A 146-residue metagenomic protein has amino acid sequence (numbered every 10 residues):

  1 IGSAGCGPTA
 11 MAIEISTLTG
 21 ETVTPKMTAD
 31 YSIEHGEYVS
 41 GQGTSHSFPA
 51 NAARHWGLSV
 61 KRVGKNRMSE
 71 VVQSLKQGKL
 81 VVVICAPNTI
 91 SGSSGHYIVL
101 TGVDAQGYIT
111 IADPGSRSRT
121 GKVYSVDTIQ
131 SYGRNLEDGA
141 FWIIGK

Functional and structural regions predicted by a protein language model:
I1-R62: Cysteine-nucleophile protease catalytic domains, especially the papain-like/related folds used in DUB/UBL proteases
C6, L80-S118: Catalytic nucleophile-His microenvironment captured as a short glycine-rich beta-strand/loop that brackets
H55-K61, Q77-V81, A105-Y108, E137-D138: Loop/turn elements at helix/coil->beta-strand transitions in domains of secreted/extracellular proteins
V63-K65, P114: Conserved beta-strand termini and adjacent loop/short-helix elements that scaffold enzyme active sites in alpha/beta
R67-V71: Short acidic active-site motifs
V72-K76: Short amphipathic alpha-helix with an adjacent loop that forms part of the alpha/beta core around
V103-K146: Noncatalytic regulatory segments and standalone regulatory/sensor domains
